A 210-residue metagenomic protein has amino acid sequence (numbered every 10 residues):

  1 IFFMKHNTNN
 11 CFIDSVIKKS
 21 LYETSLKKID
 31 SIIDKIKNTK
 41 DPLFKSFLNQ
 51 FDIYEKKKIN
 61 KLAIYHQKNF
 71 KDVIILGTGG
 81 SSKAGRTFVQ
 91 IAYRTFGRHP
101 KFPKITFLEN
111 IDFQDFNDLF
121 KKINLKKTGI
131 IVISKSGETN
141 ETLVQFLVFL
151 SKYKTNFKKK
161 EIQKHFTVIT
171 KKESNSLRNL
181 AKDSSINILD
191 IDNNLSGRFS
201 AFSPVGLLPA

Functional and structural regions predicted by a protein language model:
I1-I64: Extended, charge-enriched "interface" segments that sit outside catalytic cores
I64-A210: Glycine-rich phosphate-binding loops that contact phosphosugars or nucleotide phosphates
